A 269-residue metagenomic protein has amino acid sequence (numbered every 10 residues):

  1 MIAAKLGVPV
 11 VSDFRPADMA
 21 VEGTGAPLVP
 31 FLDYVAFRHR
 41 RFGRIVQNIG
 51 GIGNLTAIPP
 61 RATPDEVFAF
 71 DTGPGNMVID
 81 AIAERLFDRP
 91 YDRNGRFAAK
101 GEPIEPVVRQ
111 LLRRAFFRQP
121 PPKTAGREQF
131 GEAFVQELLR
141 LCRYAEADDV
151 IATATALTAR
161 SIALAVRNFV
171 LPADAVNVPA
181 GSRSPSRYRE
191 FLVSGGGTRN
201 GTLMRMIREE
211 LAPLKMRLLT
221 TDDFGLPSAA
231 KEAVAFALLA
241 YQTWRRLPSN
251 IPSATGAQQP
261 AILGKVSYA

Functional and structural regions predicted by a protein language model:
I2: Polyanion-binding surfaces on beta-sheet-dominated domains and ring/shell assemblies
K5, V11-Y34, R38, I45-F117: Glycine-rich phosphate-binding loop plus the immediately following alpha-helix
V11, D71, P90, M216 (+2 more regions): Metal-centered catalytic cores of metalloenzymes
P16-G23, V67-A69, A145-D149, T220-S228: A short glycine/serine-rich beta->alpha loop
P59-R61, T72, A81, R160-N177 (+1 more regions): Catalytic phosphate/nucleotide-handling subdomain of diverse soluble enzymes
R89-D174, R187-E190, G201-P213: A contiguous, well-structured pocket-lining segment that forms one wall/lid of small-molecule binding clefts in soluble
K123-Y144, A152, T220-F224, Q242-A269: Glycine/Thr-rich phosphate-binding loops that ligate phosphate moieties of nucleotide and other phosphorylated ligands
